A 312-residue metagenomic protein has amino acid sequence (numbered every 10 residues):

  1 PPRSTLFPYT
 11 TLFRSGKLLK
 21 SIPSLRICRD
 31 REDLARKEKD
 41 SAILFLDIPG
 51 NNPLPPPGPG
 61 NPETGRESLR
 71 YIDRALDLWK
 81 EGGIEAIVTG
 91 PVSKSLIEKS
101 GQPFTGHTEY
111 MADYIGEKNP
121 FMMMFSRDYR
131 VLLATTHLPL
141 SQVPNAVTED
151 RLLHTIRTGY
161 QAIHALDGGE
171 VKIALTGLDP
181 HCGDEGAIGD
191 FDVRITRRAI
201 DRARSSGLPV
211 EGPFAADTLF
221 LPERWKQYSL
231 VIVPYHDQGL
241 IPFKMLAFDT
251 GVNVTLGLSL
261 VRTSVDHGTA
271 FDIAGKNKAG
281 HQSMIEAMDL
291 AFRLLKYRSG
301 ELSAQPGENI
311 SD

Functional and structural regions predicted by a protein language model:
R3-H107, D150-P234, Q238-N253, L258-V261 (+3 more regions): Contiguous, glycine/small-aliphatic-enriched amphipathic segments in soluble metabolic enzymes
L34, A112, P120-M123, H164-A165: A generic local secondary-structure boundary/capping motif
K99-F121: Glycine/threonine-rich beta-strand-loop-alpha-helix active-site module that forms ligand/phosphate-binding
Y114-Y129, L258-D272: Short, flexible loop segments at boundaries between secondary-structure elements
M124-H154: Ligand-binding beta-strand-loop-alpha-helix segment within the catalytic cores of soluble metabolic enzymes
